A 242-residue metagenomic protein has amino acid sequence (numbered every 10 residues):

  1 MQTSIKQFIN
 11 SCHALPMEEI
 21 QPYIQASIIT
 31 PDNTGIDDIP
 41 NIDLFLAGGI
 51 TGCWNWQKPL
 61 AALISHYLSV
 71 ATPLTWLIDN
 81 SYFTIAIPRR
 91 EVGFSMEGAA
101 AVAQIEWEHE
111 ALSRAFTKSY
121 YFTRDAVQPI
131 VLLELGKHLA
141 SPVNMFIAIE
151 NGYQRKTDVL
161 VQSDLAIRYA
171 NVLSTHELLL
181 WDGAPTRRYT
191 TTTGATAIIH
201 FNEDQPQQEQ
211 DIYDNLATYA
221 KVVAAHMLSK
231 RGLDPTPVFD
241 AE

Functional and structural regions predicted by a protein language model:
Q2-E242: Conserved catalytic or regulatory cores that recognize and/or transform ribose-phosphate-containing ligands
